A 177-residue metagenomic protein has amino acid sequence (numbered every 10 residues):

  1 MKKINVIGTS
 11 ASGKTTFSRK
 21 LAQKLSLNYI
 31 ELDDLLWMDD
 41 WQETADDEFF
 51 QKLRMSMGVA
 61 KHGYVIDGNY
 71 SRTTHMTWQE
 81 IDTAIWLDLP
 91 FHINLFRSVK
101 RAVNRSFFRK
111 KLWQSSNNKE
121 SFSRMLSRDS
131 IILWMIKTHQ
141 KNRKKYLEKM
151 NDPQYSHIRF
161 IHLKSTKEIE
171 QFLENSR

Functional and structural regions predicted by a protein language model:
V6: Hydrophobic anchor at the beta1->P-loop junction of P-loop NTPases
T9: P-loop (Walker A) phosphate-binding loop of NTP-binding proteins
S12: ATP-binding Walker
T15: Walker A/P-loop
R19, Q23-G63: Conserved substrate/cofactor phosphate-moiety recognition/catalytic segment in nucleotide-dependent phosphotransferases
K24, L133-R177: NTP-dependent small-molecule kinase module
Q51-V99: Glycine-rich phosphate-binding loop used to anchor ATP phosphates in small-molecule kinases, encompassing both
L89-N142: A glycine- and Lys/Arg-enriched "phosphate-lid" helix/loop adjacent to the NTP-binding pocket of small-molecule kinases
